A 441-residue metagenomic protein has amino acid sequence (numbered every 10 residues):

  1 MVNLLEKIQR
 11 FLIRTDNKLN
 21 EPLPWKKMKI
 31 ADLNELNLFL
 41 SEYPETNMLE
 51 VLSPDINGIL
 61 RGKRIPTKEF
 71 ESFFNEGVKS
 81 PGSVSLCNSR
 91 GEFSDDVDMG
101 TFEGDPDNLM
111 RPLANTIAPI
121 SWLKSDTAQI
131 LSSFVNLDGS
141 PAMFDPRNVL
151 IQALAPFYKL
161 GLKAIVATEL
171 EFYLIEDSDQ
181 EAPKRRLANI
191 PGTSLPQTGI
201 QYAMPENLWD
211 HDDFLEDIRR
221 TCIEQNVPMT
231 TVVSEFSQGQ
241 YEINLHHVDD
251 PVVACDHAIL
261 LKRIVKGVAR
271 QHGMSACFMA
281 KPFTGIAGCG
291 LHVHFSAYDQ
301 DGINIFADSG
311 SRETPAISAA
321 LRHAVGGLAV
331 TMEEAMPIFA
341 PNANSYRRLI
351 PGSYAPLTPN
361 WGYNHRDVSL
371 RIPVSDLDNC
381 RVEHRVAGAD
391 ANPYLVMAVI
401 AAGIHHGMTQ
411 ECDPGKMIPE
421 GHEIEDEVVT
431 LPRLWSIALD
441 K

Functional and structural regions predicted by a protein language model:
V2-T231, V253-H257, V428-K441: ATP/Mg2+-dependent ligation/transfer catalytic cores
R10-P24, I30-N34, G267, M274-S275 (+1 more regions): Catalytic-core signal marking the mid-to-C-terminal active-site face
D55-N57, V135-P141, N207, H247-V252 (+4 more regions): A generic structural motif
P119-D126, A164-I165, V232-S237, I286 (+2 more regions): Short glycine/proline-enriched loop/turn "hinge" motifs that connect secondary-structure elements and lie
I130-N136, Y241-V248, F295, H384: Short, hydrophobic beta-strand segments
I165-Y173, I190-P205, Q225-L245, A276-V293 (+1 more regions): Core alpha/beta catalytic barrel or barrel-like domain that forms the active/cofactor pocket in diverse metabolic
Y202, E206-M229, I243-D250, K262-F278 (+1 more regions): Accessory "access/gating" subregions that flank catalytic or transport cores
